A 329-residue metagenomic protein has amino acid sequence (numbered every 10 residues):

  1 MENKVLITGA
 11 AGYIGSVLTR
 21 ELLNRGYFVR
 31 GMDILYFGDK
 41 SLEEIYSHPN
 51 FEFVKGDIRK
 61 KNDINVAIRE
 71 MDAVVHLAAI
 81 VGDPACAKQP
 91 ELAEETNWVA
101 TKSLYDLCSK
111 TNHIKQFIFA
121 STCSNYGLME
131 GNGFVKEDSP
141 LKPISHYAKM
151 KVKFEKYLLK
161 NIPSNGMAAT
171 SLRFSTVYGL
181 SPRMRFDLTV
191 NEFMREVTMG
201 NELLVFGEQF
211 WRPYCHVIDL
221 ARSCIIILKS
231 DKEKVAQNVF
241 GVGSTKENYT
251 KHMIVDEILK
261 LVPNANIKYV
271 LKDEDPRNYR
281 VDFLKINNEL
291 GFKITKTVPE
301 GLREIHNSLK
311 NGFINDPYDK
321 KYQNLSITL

Functional and structural regions predicted by a protein language model:
M1-A73: N-terminal Rossmann/SDR dinucleotide-binding element
T8, M32, V74-A78, F117-C123 (+1 more regions): SDR active-site strand-loop-helix element
A11, G131, K156-R212, V217-L228 (+1 more regions): NAD(P)-dependent short-chain dehydrogenase/reductase
S41-L42, P84-E91, L128-N132, P182-R183: Conserved catalytic-core motifs of eukaryotic protein kinase domains, centered on the activation segment
I58-T96: NAD(P)H-binding glycine-rich loop region in Rossmannoid oxidoreductase-like domains and their noncatalytic homologs
R59, L92-S103, L141, S145 (+1 more regions): Glycine-rich NAD(P)-binding loop of the Rossmann-fold in SDR/ketoreductase-type enzymes
K102-H146: Conserved Rossmann-fold NAD(P)-dependent oxidoreductase catalytic core, especially the SDR/UDP-sugar
N201, F206-L329: C-terminal substrate-binding subdomain of Rossmann-fold SDR/epimerase-dehydratase oxidoreductases
